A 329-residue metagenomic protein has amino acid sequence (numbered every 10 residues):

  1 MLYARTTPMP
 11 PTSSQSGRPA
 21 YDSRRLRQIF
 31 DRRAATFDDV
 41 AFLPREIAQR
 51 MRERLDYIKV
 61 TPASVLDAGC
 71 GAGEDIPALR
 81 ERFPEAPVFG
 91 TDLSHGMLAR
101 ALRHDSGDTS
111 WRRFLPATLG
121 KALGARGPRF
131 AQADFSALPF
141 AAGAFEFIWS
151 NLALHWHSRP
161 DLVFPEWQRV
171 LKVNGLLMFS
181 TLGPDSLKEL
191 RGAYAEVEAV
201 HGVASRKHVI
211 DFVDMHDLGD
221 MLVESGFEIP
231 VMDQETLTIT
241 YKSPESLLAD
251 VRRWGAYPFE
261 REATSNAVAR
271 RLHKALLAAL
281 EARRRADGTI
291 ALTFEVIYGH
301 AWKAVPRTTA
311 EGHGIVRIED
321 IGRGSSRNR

Functional and structural regions predicted by a protein language model:
L2-T36: N-terminal, positively charged/glycine-rich alpha-helical extensions of SAM-dependent methyltransferases
F42-A63, E74-A78: Conserved alpha-helix/loop element of class I SAM-dependent methyltransferases that forms part of the SAM/SAH-binding
S64-L138, L162: Class I SAM-dependent methyltransferase SAM/SAH-binding core
S136-F147: A short acidic, Gly/Pro-enriched loop at the edge of an enzyme's catalytic core that lines a small-molecule cofactor
E146-R159: A short SAM/SAH-binding and catalytic strip from SAM-dependent methyltransferases
D161-V173: A short glycine-rich, Lys/Arg-flanked "PGG" loop and its adjoining helix->strand segment in the class I
M178-P244, Y257-N266: Conserved catalytic/acceptor-binding region of the Class I
S246-R329: C-terminal lobe and adjacent flexible extensions of AdoMet/dcAdoMet transferase-like proteins
